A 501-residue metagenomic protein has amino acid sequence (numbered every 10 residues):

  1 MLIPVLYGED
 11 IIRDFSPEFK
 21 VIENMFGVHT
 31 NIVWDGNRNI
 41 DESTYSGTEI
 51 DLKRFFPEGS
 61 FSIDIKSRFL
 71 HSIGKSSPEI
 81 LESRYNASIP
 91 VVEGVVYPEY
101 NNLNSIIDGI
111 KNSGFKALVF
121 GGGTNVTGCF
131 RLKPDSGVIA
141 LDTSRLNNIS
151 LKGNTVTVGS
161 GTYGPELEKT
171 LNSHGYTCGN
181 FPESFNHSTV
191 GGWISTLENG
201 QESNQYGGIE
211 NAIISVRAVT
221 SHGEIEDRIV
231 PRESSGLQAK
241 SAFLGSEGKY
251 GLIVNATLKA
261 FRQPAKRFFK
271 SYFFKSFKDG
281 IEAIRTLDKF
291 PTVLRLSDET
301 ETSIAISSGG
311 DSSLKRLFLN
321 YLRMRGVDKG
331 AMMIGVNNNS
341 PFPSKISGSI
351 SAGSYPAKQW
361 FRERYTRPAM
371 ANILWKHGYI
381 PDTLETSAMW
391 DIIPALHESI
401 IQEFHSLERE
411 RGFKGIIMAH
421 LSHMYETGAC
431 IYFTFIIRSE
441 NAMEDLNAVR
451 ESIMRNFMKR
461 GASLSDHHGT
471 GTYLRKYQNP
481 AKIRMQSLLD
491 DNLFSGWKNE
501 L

Functional and structural regions predicted by a protein language model:
M1-D51: Extended, charge-enriched "interface" segments that sit outside catalytic cores
I11-M25, G59-E82, F273, D279-S452 (+2 more regions): C-terminal substrate-recognition/cap domain of FAD-linked oxidoreductases
G47-L52, S62-R145, C178: Glycine-rich N-terminal segment of FAD-binding domains in flavoprotein oxidoreductases, spanning the beta-loop-helix
L141, I214-A218, S241-G245, G251-A260 (+3 more regions): Short beta-strand elements
N147-S297: FAD-binding subdomain of flavoenzyme oxidoreductases
T300-S303, M424, L464-K476: Small/polar glycine-rich anion-binding or flexible loop at a beta-alpha turn
T470-L501: Activity-critical C-terminal alpha-helical subdomain
